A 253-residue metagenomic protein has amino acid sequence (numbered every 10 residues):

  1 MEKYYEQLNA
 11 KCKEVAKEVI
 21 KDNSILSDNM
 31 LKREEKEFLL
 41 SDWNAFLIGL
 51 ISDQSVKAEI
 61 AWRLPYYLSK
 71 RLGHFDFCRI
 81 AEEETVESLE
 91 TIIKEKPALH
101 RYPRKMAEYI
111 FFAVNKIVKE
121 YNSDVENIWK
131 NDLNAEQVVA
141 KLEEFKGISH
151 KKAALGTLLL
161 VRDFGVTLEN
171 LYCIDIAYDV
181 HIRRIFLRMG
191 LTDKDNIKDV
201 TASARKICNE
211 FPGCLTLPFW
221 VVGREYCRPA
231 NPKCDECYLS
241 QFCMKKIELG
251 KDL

Functional and structural regions predicted by a protein language model:
M1-F75, E87, T91-L99, M106: Structure-specific DNA junction-binding interface
M1-S41, N122, N131-K146, H150-L253: C-terminal accessory module of base-excision DNA glycosylases/AP lyases that mediates lesion recognition and DNA
W43, E59-R63, R101, K105-F112 (+4 more regions): Generic recognition of short, well-ordered alpha-helical interface segments
A45-V56, F112-N115, L217-R224: Short, hydrophobic/amphipathic alpha-helical patches that form generic packing surfaces within helical domains
I48-D53, P65-S69, E90, K94 (+5 more regions): Amphipathic alpha-helical segments within well-ordered protein domains
Q54-S55, Y67, R71, K116 (+2 more regions): Active-site catalytic microenvironments for nucleophilic, acid-base chemistry
R71-A154, L158-L159: Alpha-helical ds-nucleic-acid-binding substructure associated with the helix-hairpin-helix region of base-excision DNA
